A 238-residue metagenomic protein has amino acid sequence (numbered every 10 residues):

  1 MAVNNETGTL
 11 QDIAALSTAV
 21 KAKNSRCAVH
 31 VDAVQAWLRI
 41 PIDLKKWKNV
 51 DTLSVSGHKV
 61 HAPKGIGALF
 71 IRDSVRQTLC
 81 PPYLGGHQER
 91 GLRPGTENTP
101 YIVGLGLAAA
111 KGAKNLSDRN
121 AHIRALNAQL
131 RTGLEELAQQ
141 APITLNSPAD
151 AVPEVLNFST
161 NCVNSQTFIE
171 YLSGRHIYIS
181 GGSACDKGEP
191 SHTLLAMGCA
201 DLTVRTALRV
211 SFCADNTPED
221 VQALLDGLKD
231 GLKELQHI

Functional and structural regions predicted by a protein language model:
M1-I238: Pyridoxal 5′-phosphate
